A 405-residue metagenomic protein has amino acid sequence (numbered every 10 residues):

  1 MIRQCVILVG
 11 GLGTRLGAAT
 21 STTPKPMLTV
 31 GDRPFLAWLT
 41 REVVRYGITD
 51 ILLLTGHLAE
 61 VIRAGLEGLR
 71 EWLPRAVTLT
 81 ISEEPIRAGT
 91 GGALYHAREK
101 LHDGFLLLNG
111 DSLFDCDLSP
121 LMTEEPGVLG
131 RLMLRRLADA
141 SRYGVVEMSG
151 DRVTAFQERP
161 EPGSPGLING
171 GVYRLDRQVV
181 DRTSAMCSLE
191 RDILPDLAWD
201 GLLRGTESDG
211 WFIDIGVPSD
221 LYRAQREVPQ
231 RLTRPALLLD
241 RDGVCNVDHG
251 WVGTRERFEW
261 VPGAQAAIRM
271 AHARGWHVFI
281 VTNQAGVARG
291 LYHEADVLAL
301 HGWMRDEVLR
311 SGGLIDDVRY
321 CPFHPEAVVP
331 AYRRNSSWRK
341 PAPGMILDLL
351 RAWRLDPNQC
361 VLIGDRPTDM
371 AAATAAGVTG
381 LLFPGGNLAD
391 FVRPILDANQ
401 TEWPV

Functional and structural regions predicted by a protein language model:
M1-I7, R15, T29, R33-N109 (+1 more regions): Conserved N-terminal catalytic core of the sugar/cofactor nucleotidyltransferase
M1-S21, Y46, L202, A236-D242: N-terminal nucleotide-binding beta1-loop-alpha1 segment
R33-D50, A64, G263-G275, W303-S311: A short, N-terminal amphipathic alpha-helix
L54, A264, I268-M304, L314-A327 (+1 more regions): Substrate-recognition element of Asp-dependent hydrolases with the DxDx(T/V) motif
F105-L106, L113, S119-E125, L137-A140 (+1 more regions): Catalytic-core segments of class I nucleotidyltransferases/pyrophosphorylases that form NMP-activated intermediates
R131-V145: Short beta-strand-to-loop element that shapes/binds the nucleotide-sugar donor at the catalytic cleft/hinge
P235-F279: Active-site neighborhood of HAD-like aspartate-dependent phosphohydrolases
A295-L298, G302-D316, P325-L362, R366-V405: Asp-based, Mg2+/Mn2+-dependent phosphohydrolase catalytic module
